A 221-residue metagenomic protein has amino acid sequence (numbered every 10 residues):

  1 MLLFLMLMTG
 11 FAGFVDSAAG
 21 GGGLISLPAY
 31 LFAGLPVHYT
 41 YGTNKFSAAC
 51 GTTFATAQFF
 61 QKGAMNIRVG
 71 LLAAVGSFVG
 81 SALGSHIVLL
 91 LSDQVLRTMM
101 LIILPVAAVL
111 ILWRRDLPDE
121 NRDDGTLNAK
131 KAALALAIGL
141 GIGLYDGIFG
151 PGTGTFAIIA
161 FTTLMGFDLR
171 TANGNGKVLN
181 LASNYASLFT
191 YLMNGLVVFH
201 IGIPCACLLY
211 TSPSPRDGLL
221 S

Functional and structural regions predicted by a protein language model:
L2-S81, S85, L136-G143, T153-S212: Small-residue-rich hydrophobic segments that form or flank transmembrane alpha-helices in multi-pass membrane proteins
F54-A64, L101-L127: Transmembrane helix exit motif
L90-M99: Interfacial loop-to-helix junctions that mark the boundaries of transmembrane helices in multi-pass membrane
M100-I102, F156-A157: Hydrophobic mid-bilayer segments of alpha-helices in multi-pass membrane transport proteins, especially secondary
K130-A135: Juxtamembrane cytosolic amphipathic helices that cap and anchor the N-termini of specific transmembrane helices
Y210-S221: Single conserved hydrophobic/aromatic residue that forms the stacking wall/gate of nucleotide- or nucleobase-binding
